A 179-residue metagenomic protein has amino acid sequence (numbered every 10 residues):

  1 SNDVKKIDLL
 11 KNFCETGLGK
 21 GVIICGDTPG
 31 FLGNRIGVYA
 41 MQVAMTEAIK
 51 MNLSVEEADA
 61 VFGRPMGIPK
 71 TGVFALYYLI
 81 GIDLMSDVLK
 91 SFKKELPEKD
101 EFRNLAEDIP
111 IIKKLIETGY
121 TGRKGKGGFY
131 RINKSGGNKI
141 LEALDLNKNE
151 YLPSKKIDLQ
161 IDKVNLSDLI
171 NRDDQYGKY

Functional and structural regions predicted by a protein language model:
S1-Y179: N-terminal glycine-rich phosphate-binding loop for ADP-containing cofactors
